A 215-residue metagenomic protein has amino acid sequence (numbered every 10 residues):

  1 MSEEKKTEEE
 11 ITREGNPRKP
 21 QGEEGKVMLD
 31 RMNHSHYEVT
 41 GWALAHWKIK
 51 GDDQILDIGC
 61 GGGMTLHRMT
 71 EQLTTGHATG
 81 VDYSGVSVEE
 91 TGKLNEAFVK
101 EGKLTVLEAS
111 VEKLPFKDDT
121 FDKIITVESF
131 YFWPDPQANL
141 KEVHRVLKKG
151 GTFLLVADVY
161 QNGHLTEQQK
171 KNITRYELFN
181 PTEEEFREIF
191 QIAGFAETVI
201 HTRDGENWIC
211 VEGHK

Functional and structural regions predicted by a protein language model:
K6-N33, T152-E212: C-terminal alpha-helical "lid/dimerization" subdomain adjacent to the S-adenosyl-L-methionine
H34-D53, R68: Conserved alpha-helix/loop element of class I SAM-dependent methyltransferases that forms part of the SAM/SAH-binding
E38, M64, G85-V86, Y131 (+1 more regions): Short alpha-helical
D52, L147-F153: Short glycine-dipeptide loop
Q54-K113: Class I SAM-dependent methyltransferase SAM/SAH-binding core
E112-K123: A short acidic, Gly/Pro-enriched loop at the edge of an enzyme's catalytic core that lines a small-molecule cofactor
K123-D135: A short SAM/SAH-binding and catalytic strip from SAM-dependent methyltransferases
Q137-K149: A short glycine-rich, Lys/Arg-flanked "PGG" loop and its adjoining helix->strand segment in the class I
